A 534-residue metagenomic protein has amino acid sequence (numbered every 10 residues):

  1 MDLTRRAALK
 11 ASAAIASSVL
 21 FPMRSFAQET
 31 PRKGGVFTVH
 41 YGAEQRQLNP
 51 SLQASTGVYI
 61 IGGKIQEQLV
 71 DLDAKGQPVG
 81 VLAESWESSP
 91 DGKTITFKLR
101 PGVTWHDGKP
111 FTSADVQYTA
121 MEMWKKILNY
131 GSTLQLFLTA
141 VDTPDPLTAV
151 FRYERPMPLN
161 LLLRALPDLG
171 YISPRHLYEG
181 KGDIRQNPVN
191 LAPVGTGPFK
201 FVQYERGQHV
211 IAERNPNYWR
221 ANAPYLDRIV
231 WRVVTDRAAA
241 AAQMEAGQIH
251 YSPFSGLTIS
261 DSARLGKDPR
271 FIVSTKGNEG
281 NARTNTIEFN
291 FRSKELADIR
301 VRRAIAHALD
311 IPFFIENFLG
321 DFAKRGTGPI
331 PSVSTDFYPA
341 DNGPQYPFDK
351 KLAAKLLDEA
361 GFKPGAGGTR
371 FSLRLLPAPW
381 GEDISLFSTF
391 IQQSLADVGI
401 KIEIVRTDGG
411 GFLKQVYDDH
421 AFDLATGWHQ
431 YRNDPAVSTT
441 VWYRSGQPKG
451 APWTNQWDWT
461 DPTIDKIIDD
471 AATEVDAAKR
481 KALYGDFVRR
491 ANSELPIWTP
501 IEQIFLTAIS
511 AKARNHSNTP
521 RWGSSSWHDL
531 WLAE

Functional and structural regions predicted by a protein language model:
A7-F26: N-terminal export signals
A14-I15, Y153, E205-H209, R214 (+4 more regions): Detector for C-terminal structural segments
M23, A140-T143, V202-E213, V230-S293 (+2 more regions): Extracellular/periplasmic solute-recognition and catalytic clefts
G34-A43, I95-T96, V150, G197 (+3 more regions): Short, well-ordered beta-strand elements
G57-P90, P167-T196, F201, Y218-Y225 (+8 more regions): Short, solvent-exposed loop/beta-turn-alpha elements that line the ligand-binding surface or hinge of extracytoplasmic
E84-N129, P144, V150-R155, Q243 (+1 more regions): Aromatic- and charge-enriched surface segment that lines or borders ligand/interaction sites
K98, S132-E179: Surface-exposed binding/hinge segments that line and control ligand-binding clefts or catalytic entry sites
F199, R325-A360, P379-F387: Structural transition elements
